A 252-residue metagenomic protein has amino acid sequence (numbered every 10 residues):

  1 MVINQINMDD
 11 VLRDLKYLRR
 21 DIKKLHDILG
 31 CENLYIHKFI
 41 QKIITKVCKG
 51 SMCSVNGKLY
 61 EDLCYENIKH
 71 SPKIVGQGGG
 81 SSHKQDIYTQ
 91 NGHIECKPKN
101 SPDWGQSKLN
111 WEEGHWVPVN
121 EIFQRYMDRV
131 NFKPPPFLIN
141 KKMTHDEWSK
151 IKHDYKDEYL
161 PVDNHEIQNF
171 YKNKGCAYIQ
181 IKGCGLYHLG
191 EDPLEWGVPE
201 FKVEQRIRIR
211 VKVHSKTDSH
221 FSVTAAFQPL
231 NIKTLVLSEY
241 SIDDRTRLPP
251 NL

Functional and structural regions predicted by a protein language model:
V2, I6-L252: Nucleic-acid endonuclease domains
